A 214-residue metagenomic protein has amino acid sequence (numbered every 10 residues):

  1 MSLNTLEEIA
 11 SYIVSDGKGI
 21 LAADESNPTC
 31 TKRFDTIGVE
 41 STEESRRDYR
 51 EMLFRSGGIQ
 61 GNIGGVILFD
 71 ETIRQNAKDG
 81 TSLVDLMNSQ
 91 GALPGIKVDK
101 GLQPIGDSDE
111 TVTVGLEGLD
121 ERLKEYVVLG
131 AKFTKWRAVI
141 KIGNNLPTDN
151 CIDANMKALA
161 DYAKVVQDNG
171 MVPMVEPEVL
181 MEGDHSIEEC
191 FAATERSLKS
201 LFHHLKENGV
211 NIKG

Functional and structural regions predicted by a protein language model:
M1-L129, I142: Alpha/beta catalytic barrel-like cores
I37, S41, T111-G118, P147-A158 (+1 more regions): Alpha-helix N-cap and loop-to-helix initiation/capping positions
T42, W136, V175: Conserved, mostly hydrophobic/aromatic
V66, T134, P173-M174: Hydrophobic residues within beta-strands of alpha/beta enzymes
G101-I105, V139-N145, L180-D184: Conserved radical SAM core fold
L119-F133, N155-M171, E195-N208: Structured alpha-helical segments in the cores of large, soluble enzyme domains
L129-T148: A glycine-rich phosphate/pyrophosphate-binding beta-strand-loop-alpha-helix module
V179-G214: Catalytic core of soluble alpha/beta enzymes
